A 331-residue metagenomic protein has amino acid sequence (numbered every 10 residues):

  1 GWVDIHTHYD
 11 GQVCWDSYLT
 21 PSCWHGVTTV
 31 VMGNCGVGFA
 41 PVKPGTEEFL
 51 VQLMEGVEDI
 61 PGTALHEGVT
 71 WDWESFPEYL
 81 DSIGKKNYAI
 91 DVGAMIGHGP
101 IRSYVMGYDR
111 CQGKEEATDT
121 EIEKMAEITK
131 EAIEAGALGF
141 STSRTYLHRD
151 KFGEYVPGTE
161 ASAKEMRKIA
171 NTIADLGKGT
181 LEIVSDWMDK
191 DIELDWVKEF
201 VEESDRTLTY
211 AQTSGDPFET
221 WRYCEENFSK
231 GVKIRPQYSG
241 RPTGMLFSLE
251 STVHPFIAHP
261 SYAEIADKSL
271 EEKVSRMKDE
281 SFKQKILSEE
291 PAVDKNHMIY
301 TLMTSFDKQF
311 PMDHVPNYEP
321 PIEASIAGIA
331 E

Functional and structural regions predicted by a protein language model:
G1-P21: Di-metal (Zn2+ and/or Mg2+/Mn2+) metal-binding site signature of metallo-dependent hydrolases with the MBL/beta-CASP
V3-H6, M32-N34, V184: Active-site neighborhood of phospho(di)ester-bond hydrolases with catalytic His/Asp-centered motifs
H8-G11, C35-G38, W187, S214: Acidic, glycine-rich active-site loops and adjacent beta-strand->loop/helix elements that engage anionic groups
Q12-C14, N34, R144, M245: Short, function-defining helix-loop hinge/capping sites that tune catalysis or transport
W15-G139: Divalent-metal coordination cores built from histidine and acidic residues
Y79-I83, A89, M95-Y108, G113-E121 (+3 more regions): Active-site neighborhoods of metal-dependent hydrolases
